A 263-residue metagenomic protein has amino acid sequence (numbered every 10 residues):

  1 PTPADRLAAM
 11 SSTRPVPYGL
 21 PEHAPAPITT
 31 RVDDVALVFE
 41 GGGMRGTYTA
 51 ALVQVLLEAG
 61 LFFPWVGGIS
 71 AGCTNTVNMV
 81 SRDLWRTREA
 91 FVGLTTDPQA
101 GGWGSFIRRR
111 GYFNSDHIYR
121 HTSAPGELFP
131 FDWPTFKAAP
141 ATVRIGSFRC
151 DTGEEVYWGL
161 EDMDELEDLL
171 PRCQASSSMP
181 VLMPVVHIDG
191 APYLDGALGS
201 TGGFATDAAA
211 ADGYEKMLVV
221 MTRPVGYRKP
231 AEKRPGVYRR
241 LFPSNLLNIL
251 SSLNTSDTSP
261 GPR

Functional and structural regions predicted by a protein language model:
P1-I69, V77-R263: Patatin-like phospholipase
